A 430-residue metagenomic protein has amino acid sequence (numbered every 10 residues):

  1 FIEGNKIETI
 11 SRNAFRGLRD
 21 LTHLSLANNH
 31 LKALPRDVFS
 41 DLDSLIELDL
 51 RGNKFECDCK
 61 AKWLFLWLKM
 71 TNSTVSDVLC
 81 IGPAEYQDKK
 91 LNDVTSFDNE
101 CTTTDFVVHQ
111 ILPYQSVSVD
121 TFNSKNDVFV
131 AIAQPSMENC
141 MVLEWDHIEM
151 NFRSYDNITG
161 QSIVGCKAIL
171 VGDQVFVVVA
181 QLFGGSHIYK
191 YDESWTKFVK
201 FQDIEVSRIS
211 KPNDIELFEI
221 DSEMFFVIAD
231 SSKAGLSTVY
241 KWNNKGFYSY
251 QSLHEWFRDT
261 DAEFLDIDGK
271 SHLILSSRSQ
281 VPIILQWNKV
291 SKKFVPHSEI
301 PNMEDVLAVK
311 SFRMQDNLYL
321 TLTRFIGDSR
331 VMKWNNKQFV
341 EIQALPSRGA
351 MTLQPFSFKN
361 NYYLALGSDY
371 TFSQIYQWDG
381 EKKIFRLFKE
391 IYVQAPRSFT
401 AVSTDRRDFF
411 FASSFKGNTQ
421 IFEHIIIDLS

Functional and structural regions predicted by a protein language model:
F1-I2, L21-L26, L48-L50: Conserved hydrophobic beta-strand positions in leucine-rich repeat
N5, N29, N53-F55: Conserved "Asn-ladder"/turn position within leucine-rich repeats
I10-N13, L18, L34-D37, L42 (+1 more regions): Canonical leucine-rich repeat
E47, G52-D105: Membrane-proximal C-terminal cap and juxtamembrane stalk of leucine-rich repeat ectodomains
Y114-T121, G160-A168, I209-L217, F257-F264 (+3 more regions): Repeated scaffold domains used in trafficking and secretory/extracellular systems, primarily beta-propellers
M137-E144, G184-K190, A234-Y240, Q280-Q286 (+3 more regions): Structural motif
D369, S373, K389, V393-S430: Blade-level signature of beta-propeller repeat domains, shared across WD40, Kelch, NHL, RCC1 and BNR/Asp-box propellers
